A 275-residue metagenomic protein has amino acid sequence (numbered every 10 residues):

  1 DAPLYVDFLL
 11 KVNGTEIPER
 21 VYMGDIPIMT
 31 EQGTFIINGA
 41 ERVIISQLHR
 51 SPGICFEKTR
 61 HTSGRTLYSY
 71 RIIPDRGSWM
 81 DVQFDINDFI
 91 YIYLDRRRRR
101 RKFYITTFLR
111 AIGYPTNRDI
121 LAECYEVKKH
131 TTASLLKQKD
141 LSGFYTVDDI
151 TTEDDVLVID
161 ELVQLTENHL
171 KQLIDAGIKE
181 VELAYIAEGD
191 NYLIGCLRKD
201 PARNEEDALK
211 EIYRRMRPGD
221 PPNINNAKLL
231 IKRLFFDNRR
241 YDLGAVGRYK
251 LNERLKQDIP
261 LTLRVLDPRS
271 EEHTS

Functional and structural regions predicted by a protein language model:
D1-E271, S275: N-terminal non-catalytic structural scaffold regions of very large proteins
